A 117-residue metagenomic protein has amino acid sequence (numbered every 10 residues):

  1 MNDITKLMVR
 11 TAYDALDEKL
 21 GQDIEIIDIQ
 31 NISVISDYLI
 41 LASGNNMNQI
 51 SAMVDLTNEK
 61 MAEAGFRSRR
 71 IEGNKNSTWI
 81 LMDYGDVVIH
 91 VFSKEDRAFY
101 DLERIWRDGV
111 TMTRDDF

Functional and structural regions predicted by a protein language model:
M1-I35, M47-I80, K94-E95, I105-F117: Polybasic/polar functional segments that serve as interface/processing modules
D37-L39: Catalytic metal-binding acidic patch
L41-S43: Short hydrophobic/aromatic beta-strand micro-patches that form the beta-sheet surface supporting nucleotide- or nucleic
M82-Y84: Active-site beta-strand termini and strand-to-loop segments that position acidic
A98-Y100: Switch/connector loops and helix/strand junctions flanking conserved nucleotide-binding motifs in nucleotide-processing
